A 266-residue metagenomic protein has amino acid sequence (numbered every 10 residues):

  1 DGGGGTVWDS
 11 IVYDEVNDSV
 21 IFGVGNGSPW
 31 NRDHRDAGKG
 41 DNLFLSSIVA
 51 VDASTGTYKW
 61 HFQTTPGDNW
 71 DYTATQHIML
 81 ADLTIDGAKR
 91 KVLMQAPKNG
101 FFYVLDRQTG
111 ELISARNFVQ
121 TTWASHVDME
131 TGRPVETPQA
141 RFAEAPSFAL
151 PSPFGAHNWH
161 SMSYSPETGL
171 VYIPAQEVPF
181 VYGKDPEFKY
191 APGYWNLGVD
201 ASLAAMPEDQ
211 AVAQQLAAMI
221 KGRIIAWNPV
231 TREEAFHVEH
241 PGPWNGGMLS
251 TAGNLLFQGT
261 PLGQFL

Functional and structural regions predicted by a protein language model:
D1, H34-A74, A81-K89, F101-A149 (+3 more regions): Extracytoplasmic/lumenal domain signature
D1-D9: Solenoidal tandem-repeat scaffolds enriched in leucines and small polar residues
T6, E15, L43-F44, T73-T75 (+3 more regions): Short, solvent-exposed loop/turn segments at the edges of secondary structure
D9, Q76, H160, N245-G246: Structural signature of WD-repeat beta-propeller blades
V12, A145-F148, F154-F180: Long, low-complexity segments enriched in small/aliphatic residues
V12, M79, S163, L249-S250: Conserved beta-strand position repeated across blades of beta-propeller domains
V16-D18, R90-K91, T168-G169, G253-N254: Short coil/turn segments that connect the beta-strands within blades of beta-propeller domains
F22, Q95, I173, F257-Q258: Residue position within the beta-strands of beta-propeller blades
